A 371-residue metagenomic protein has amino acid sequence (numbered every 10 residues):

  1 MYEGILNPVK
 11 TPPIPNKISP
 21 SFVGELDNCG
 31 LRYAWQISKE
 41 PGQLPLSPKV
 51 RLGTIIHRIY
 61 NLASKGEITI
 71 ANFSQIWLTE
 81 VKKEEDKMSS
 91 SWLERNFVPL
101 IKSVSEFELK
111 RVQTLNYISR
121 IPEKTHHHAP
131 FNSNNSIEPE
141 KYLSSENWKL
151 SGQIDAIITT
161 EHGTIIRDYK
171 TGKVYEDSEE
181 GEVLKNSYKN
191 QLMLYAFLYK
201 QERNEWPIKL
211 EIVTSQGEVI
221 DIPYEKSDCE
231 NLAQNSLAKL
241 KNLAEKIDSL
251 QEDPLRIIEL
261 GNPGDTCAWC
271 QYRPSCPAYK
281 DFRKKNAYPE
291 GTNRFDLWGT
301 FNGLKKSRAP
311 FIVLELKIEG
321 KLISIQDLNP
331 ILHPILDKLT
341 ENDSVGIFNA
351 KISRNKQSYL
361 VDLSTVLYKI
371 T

Functional and structural regions predicted by a protein language model:
P20-I70, Y272: Nuclease catalytic cores
I59-P139: A non-catalytic, helix-rich entry segment at domain boundaries
S133-A233: Mg2+/Mn2+-dependent nuclease catalytic core
I166-D168, F311-E319: Short, acidic/hydrophobic/Gly-rich beta-strand patch recurrent on exposed beta strands that often constitutes part
F197-A287, Y359-T371: Metal-dependent nuclease catalytic regions and adjoining charged, substrate-binding loops involved in nucleic-acid end
A287-E315, I347: Structural detector for short beta-strands of small beta-barrel domains
G299-T300, I335-V366: Flexible glycine-rich surface loops and low-complexity tracts that mediate binding to linear polymers
K317-D343: Beta-strand/loop nucleic-acid-binding surfaces
